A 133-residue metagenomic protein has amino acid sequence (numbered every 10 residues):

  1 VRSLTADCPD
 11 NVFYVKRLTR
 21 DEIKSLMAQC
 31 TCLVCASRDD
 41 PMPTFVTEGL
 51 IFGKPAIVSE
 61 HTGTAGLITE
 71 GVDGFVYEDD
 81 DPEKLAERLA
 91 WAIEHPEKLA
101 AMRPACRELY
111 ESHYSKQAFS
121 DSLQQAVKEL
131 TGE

Functional and structural regions predicted by a protein language model:
V1-L18: Nucleotide-activated donor-binding/catalytic signature segment of Leloir-type glycosyltransferases, i.e., the conserved
R17, S25-C30: Short alpha-helical donor nucleotide-sugar binding micro-motif in glycosyltransferases
K24, P43, T47-I51, A65-G66 (+1 more regions): Short alpha-helical segment that forms part of, or immediately flanks, the ligand-binding pocket in carbohydrate-active
L33-V34: A short hydrophobic beta-strand element within the catalytic core of glycosyltransferases that build diverse glycans
R38: Aromatic "clamp/platform" in nucleotide-sugar-dependent glycosyltransferases that forms part of the donor/acceptor
P55-V58: Short hydrophobic beta-strand element within catalytic cores of glycosyltransferases and related nucleotide-activated
E70-G71, F75-D81, W91-P96: Conserved acidic donor-binding segment of nucleotide-sugar-dependent glycosyltransferases
K84, W91, K98-H113, F119: A short, well-ordered alpha-helix in the C-terminal region of glycosyltransferases
